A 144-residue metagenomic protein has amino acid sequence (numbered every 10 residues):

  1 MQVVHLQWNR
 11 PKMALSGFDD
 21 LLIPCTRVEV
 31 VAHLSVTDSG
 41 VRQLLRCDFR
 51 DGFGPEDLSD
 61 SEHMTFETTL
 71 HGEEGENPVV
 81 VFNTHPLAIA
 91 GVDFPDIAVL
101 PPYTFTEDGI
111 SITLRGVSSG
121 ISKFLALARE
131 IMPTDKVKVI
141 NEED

Functional and structural regions predicted by a protein language model:
M1-L125: DNA-contacting interfaces and partner/effector-binding or oligomerization modules in DNA-centric proteins
T134-I140: Short, structured loop/turn "capping" segments at alpha-beta junctions
D144: Helix-turn-helix DNA-binding segment
